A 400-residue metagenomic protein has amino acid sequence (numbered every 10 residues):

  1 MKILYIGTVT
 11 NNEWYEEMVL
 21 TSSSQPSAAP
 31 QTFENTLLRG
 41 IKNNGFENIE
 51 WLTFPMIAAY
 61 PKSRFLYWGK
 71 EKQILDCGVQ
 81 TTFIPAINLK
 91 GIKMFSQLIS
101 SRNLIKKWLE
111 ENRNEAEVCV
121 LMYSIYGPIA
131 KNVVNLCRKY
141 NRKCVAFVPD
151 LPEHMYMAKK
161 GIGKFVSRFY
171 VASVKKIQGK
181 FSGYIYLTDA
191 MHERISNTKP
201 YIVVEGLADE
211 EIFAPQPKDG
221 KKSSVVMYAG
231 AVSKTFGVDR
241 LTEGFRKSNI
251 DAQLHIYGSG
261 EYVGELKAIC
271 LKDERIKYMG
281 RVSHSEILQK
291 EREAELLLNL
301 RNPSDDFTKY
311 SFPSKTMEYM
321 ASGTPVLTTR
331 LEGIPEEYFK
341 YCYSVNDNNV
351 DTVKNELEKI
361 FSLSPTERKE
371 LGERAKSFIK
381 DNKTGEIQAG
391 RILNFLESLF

Functional and structural regions predicted by a protein language model:
M1-W68, E115, E243-N249, L331: N-terminal subdomain of nucleotide-sugar transferases
L4-I6, P217-F236, L241-R246, L254-H255: Conserved donor-binding/catalytic core segment of Leloir-type glycosyltransferases
N35-R39, K106, P128-K131, N135-Y140 (+2 more regions): Membrane-proximal helix-turn-helix segments that form the acceptor-binding/catalytic region of lipid-linked
E153, S167, V171-P215, K277: Donor nucleotide-sugar binding/catalytic pocket of nucleotide-sugar-dependent glycosyltransferases
G264-E291, L296: Nucleotide-activated donor-binding/catalytic signature segment of Leloir-type glycosyltransferases, i.e., the conserved
E291-K309, T324: Acidic donor-binding loop of glycosyltransferase active sites
Y341-D351, K359-P365: Conserved acidic donor-binding segment of nucleotide-sugar-dependent glycosyltransferases
S362-E397: A charged, aromatic-enriched C-terminal amphipathic alpha-helix characteristic of glycosyltransferases across folds
